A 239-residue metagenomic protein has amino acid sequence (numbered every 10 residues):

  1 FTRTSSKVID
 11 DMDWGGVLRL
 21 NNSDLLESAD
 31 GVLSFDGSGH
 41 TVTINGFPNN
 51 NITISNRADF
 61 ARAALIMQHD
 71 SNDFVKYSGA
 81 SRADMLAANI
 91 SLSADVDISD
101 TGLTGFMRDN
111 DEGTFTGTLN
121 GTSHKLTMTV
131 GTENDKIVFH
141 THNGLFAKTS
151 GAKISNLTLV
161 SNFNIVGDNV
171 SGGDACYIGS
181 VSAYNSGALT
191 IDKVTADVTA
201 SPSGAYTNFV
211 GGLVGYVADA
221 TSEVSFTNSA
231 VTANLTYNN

Functional and structural regions predicted by a protein language model:
F1-N239: Surface-exposed repetitive/solenoidal architectures
